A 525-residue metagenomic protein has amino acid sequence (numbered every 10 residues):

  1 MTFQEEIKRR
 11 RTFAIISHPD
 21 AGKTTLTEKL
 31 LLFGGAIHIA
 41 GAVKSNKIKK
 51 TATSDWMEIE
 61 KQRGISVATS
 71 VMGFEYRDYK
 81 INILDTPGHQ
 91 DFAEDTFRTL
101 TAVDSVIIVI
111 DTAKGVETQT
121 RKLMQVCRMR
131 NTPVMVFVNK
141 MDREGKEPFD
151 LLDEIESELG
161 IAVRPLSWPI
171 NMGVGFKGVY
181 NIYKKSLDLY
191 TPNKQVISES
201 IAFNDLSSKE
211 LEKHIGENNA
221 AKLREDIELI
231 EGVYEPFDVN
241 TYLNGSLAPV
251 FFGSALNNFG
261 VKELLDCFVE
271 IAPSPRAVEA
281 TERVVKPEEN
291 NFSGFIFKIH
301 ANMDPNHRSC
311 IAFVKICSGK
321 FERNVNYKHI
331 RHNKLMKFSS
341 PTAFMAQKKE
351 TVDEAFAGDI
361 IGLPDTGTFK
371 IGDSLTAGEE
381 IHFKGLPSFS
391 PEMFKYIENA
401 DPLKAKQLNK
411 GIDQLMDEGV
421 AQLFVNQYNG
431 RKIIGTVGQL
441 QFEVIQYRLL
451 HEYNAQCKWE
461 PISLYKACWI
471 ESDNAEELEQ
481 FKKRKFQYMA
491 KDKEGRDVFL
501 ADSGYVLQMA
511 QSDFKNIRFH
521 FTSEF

Functional and structural regions predicted by a protein language model:
M1-F525: Structural and coupling elements of P-loop NTPases
